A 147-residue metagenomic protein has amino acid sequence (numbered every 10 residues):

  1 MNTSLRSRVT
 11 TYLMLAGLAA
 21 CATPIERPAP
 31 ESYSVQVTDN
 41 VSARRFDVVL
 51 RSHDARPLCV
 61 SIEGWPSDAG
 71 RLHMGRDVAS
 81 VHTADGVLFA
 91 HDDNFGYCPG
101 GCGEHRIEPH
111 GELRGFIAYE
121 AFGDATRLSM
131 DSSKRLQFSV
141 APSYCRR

Functional and structural regions predicted by a protein language model:
M1-A19: Sec-dependent bacterial lipoprotein signal peptides
A22-P24: Bacterial signal peptide processing site
P30-Q36, C98-G103: Short structured motifs
R44-F46: Structural beta-strand segments of beta-rich domains
V48-P57: Asparagine-centered strand-capping/turn motif at beta-strand->loop junctions
C59-G103: The feature marks short-to-medium sequence segments in extracytoplasmic or secretory-pathway proteins
G86-R127: Short, solvent-exposed, Trp/other aromatic-anchored flexible loops in extracytoplasmic proteins
E120-R147: Terminal connector regions
